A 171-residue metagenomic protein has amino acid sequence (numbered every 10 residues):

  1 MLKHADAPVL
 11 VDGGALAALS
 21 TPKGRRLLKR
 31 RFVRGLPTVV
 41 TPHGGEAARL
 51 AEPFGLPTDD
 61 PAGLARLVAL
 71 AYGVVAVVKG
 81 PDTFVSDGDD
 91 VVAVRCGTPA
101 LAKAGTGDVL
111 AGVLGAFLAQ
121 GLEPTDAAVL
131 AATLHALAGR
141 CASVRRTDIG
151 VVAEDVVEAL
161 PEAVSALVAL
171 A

Functional and structural regions predicted by a protein language model:
M1-C96, A169: Glycine-rich phosphate/dinucleotide-binding loop and adjoining beta-alpha-beta core of small-molecule
L2, V39, A65-R66, D82 (+6 more regions): Generic hydrophobic alpha-helical scaffold/packing signal
A7, D108, A119-Q120, E162 (+1 more regions): Short, well-ordered loop/turn and helix-capping segments at boundaries between secondary-structure elements and domains
G13, G44, D59-A62, A104-G107 (+3 more regions): Electropositive phosphate-/nucleotide-binding environments in soluble metabolic enzymes
R49-E52, K103-L134: Short, small-residue alpha-helix embedded
L50-A51, R95-A102, A111, G115 (+1 more regions): Short beta-alpha connecting loops at secondary-structure transitions that line or flank enzyme active sites
P61-A69, P124-A138, A153-P161: Short, well-structured alpha-helical segments that form the helix of a local strand-helix-strand
L137-A171: Charged C-terminal helix
